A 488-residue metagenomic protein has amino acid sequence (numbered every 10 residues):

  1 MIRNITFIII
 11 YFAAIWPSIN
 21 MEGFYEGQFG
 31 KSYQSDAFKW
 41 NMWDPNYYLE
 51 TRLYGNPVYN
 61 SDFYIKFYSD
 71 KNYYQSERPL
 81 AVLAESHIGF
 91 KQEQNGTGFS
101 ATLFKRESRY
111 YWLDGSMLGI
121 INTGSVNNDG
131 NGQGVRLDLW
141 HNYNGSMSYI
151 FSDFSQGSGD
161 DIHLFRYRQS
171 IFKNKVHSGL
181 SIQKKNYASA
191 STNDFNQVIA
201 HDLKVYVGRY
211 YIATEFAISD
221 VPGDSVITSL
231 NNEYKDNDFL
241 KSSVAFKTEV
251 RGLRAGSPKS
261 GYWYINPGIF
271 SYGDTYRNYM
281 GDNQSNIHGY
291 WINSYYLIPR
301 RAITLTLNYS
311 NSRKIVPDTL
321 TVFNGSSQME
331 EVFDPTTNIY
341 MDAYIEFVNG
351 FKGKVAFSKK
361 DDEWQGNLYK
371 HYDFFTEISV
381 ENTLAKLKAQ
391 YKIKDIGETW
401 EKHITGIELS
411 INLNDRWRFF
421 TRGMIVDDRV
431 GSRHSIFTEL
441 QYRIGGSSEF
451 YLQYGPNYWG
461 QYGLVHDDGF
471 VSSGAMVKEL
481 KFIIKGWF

Functional and structural regions predicted by a protein language model:
N4-I15: Sec-dependent N-terminal signal peptides
I19-L368, F374, Y391, I396-E398 (+2 more regions): Outer-membrane beta-barrel channel domains
N56, Q94-N95, V380, I407 (+2 more regions): Exposed regions on extracellular, virion, or secretory-pathway luminal proteins
K259, N286, W400-K402, N412-D415 (+3 more regions): A structural signal for short secondary-structure junctions
K360-R418: Eukaryotic tandem repeat interaction scaffolds
G406-S410, R416-Q441, Y451: Outer membrane beta-barrel transmembrane domains
S435-W459, G463: C-terminal structured domain segments
